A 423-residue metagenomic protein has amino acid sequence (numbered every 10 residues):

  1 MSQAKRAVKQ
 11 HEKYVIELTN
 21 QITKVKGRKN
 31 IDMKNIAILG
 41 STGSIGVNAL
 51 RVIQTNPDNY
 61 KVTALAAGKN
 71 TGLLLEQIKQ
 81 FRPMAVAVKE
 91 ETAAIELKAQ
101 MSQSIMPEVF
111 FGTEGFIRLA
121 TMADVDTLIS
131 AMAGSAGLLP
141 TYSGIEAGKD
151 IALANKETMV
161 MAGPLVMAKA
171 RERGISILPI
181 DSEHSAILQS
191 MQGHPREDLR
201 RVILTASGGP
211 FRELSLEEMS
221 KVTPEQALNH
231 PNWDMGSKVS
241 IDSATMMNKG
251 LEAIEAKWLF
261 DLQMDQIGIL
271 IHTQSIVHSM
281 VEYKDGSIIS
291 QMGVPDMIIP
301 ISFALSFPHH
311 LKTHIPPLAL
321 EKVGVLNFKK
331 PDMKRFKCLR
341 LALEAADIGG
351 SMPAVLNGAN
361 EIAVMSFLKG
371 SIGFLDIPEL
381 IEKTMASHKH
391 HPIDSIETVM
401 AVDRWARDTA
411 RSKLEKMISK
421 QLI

Functional and structural regions predicted by a protein language model:
E12-V15: Short hydrophobic alpha-helical segments enriched in small aliphatic residues
N30-I423: Catalytic, metal-anchored helix/loop core of enzyme active sites in primary metabolism
